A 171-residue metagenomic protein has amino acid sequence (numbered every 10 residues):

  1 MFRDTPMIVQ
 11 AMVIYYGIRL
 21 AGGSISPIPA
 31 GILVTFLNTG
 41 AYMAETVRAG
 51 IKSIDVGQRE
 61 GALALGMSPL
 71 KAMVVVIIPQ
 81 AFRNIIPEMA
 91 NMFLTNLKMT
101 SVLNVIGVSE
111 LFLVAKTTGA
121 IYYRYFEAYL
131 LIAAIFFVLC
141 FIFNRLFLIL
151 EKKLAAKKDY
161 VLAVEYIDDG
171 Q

Functional and structural regions predicted by a protein language model:
M1-Q171: Transmembrane alpha-helices and adjacent helix-loop boundaries
